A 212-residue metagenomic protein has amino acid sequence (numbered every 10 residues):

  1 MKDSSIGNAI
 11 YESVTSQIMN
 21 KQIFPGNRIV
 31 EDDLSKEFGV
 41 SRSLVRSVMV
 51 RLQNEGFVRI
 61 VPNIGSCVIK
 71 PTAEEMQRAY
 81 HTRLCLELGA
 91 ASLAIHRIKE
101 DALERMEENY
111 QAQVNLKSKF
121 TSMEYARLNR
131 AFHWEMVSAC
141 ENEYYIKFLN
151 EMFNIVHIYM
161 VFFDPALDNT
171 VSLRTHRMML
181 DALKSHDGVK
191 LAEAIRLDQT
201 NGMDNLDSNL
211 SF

Functional and structural regions predicted by a protein language model:
M1, G188-F212: C-terminal effector-binding regulatory domain of bacterial HTH transcription factors
M1-H96, S138, D207-F212: Short linear motifs at protein or domain termini
S5, E104, L167-V171: Short helix-capping and inter-helix turn/linker motifs at the boundaries of alpha-helical repeat units
Y11, E31-E37, G65-C67, L103 (+3 more regions): A general secondary-structure boundary signal
Q53-N54, V58-R59, E151-M152, D168-T170: Mobile beta-alpha loop/short-helix "lid" or hinge segments that flank ligand
A79, A91, H96, E100-V161 (+2 more regions): Conserved amphipathic alpha-helical segments that form helical-bundle/coiled-coil interaction surfaces
V156-L167, M203-L210: Short amphipathic alpha-helical interaction/hinge segments
